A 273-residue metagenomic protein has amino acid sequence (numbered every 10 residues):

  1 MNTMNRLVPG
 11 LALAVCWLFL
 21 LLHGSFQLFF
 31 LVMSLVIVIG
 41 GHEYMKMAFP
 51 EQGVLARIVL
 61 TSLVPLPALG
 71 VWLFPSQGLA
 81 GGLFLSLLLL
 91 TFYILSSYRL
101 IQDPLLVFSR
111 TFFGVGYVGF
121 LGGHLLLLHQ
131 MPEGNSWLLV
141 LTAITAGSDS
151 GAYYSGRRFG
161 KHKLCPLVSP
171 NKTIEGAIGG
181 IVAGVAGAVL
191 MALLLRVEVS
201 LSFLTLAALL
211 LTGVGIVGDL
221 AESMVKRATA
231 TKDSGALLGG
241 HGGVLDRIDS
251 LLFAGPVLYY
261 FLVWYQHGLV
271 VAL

Functional and structural regions predicted by a protein language model:
M1-L209: Membrane-embedded alpha-helical bundles of polytopic integral membrane proteins
A228-L251: Interfacial loop-to-transmembrane junctions
R247-V263: Final/C-terminal transmembrane alpha-helix of multipass membrane proteins
Y260-L273: Juxtamembrane boundary at the C-terminal end of a transmembrane helix
